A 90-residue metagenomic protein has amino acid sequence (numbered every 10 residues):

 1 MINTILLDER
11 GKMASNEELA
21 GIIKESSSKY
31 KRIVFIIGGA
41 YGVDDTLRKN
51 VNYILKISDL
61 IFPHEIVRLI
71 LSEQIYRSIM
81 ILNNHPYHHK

Functional and structural regions predicted by a protein language model:
M1-I33: S-adenosyl-L-methionine/SAH cofactor-binding core of RNA-modifying enzymes
D8-R10, A40, S58: Anionic group-transfer/hydrolysis microenvironments
G21, E25, A40, L55 (+1 more regions): Residue-level detector of functional hotspots within protein domains
S28-F35, S58-H64: Short, acidic/small-residue loops that bind anionic groups at enzyme active sites
G38, D44: Rossmann-fold NAD(P)-binding glycine/threonine-rich loop
D45-H89: Structured adenosyl-cofactor binding patch, chiefly the S-adenosyl-L-methionine
